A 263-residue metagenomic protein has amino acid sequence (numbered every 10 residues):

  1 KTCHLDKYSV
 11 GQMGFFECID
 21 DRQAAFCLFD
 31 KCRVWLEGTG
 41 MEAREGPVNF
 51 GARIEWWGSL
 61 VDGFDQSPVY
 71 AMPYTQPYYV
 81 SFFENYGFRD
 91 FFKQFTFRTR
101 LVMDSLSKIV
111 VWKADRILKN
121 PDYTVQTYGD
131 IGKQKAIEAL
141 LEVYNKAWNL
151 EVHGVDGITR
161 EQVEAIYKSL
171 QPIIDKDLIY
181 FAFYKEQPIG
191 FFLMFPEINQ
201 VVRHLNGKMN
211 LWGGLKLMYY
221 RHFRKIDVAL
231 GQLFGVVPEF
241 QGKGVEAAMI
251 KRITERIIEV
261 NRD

Functional and structural regions predicted by a protein language model:
K1-L5, T127-V236, K251: A conserved beta-strand-loop-helix scaffold within acyl/acetyltransferase catalytic domains
H4-G87, N206-D263: Acyl-donor binding region in acyl/amide transferases
H4-L5, A52-W56, F91, M103-S107 (+2 more regions): Short catalytic/ligand-binding loop motif for oxyanion handling, primarily in non-cytosolic enzymes, centered on
Q12, T124, F181: Conserved beta-strand positions that form and line the central face of beta-propeller blades
F16-C18, N49-G51, R100-V102, K185 (+1 more regions): An acidic- and aromatic-residue-enriched active-site/binding cleft used to recognize and process polar
M41, F92-Q94, D177, D263: Short secondary-structure junction motifs
P73-H153: Acyltransferase donor/substrate-recognition loop-hinge adjacent to the catalytic core
R100-N120, H153-Q162, P188, L217-H222 (+1 more regions): Short flexible/disordered coil segments
